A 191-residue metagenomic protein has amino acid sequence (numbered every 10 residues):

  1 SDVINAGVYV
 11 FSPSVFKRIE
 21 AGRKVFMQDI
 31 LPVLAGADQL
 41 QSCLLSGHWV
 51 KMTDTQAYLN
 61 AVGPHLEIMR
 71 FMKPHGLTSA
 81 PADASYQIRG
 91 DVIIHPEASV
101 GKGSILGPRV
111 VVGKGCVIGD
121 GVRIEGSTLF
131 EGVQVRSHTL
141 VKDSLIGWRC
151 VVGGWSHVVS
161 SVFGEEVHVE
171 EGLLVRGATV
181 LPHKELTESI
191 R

Functional and structural regions predicted by a protein language model:
S1-H75: Catalytic-core segments of class I nucleotidyltransferases/pyrophosphorylases that form NMP-activated intermediates
Q56, T78-D83: FAD/FMN-dependent oxidoreductases across multiple families
P81-R191: Structural signal for interior beta-strand "rungs" in well-ordered beta-sheet cores of soluble enzyme domains
